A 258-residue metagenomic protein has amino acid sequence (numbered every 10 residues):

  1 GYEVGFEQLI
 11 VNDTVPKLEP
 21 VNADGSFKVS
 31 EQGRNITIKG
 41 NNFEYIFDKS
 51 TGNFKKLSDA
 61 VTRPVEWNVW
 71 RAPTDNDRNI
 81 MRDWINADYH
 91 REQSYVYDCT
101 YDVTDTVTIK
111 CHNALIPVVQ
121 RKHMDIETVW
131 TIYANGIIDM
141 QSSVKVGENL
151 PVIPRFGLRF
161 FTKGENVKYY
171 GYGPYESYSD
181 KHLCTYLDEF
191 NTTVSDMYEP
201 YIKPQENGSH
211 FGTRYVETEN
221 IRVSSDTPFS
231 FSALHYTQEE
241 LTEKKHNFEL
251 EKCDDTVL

Functional and structural regions predicted by a protein language model:
G1-P20: Short beta-strand elements
T14-L258: Beta-strand/loop-rich accessory regions of lumenal/periplasmic or secreted enzymes, predominantly carbohydrate-active
